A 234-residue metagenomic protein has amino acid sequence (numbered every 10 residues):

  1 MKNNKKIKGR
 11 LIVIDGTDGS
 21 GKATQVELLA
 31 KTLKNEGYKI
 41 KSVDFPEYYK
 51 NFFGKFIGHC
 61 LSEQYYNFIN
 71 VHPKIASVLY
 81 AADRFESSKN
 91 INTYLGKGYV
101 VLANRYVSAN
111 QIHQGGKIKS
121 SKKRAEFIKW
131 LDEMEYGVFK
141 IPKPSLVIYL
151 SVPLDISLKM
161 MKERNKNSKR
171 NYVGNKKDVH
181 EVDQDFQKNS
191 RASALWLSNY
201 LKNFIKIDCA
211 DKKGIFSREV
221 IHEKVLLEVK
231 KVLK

Functional and structural regions predicted by a protein language model:
K2-K5, A30, D155-K234: NTP-dependent small-molecule kinase module
I7-L11: Pre-Walker A (Motif I) flank of P-loop NTPase domains
I14: Hydrophobic anchor at the beta1->P-loop junction of P-loop NTPases
T17: P-loop (Walker A) phosphate-binding loop of NTP-binding proteins
K22: Conserved lysine of the Walker
Q25: Hydrophobic positions on the alpha1 helix immediately C-terminal to the Walker A/P-loop
Y38-F139: ATP-dependent small-molecule kinase phosphotransfer cores that center on conserved nucleotide phosphate-binding segments
A109-A192: A glycine- and Lys/Arg-enriched "phosphate-lid" helix/loop adjacent to the NTP-binding pocket of small-molecule kinases
